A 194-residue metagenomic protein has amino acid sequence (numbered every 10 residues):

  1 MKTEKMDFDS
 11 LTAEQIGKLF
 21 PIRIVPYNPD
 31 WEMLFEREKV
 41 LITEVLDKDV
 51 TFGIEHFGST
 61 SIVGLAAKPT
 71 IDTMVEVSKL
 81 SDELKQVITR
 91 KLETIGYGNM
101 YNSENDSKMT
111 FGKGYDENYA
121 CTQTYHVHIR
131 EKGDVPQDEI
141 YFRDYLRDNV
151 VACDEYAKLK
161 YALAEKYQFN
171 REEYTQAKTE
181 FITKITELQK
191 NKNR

Functional and structural regions predicted by a protein language model:
M1-E55, T183: Helical scaffold of the NTase/Pol beta-like nucleotidyltransferase catalytic core
E14-L19, L65-K68, Y119: Short, flexible turn/loop "capping" segments at secondary-structure junctions
F20-D30, M74-L80, F142-L146: Short histidine-centered catalytic/ligand-binding loop motif
L41-I71, E76-S81: Active-site nucleotide-donor binding segment shared across nucleotidyl transfer reactions
P69-I71, Q123, F142: Residues that flank catalytic or metal-binding motifs in active/ligand-binding sites
K85-I95: Short amphipathic alpha-helices in soluble, non-transmembrane regions that often serve as interface/regulatory elements
I95-D134: Conserved catalytic core of two-metal-ion nucleotidyltransferases
V135-R194: Catalytic cores of NTP-dependent nucleotidyl/adenyl transfer enzymes across multiple folds
